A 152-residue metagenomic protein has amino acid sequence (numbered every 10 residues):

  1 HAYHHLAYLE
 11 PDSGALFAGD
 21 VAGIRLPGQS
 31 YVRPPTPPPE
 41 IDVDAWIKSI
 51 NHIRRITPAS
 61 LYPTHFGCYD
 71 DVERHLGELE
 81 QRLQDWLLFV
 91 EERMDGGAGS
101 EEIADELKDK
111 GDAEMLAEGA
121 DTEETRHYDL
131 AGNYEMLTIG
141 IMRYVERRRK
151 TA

Functional and structural regions predicted by a protein language model:
H1, G67-C68, G111: Glycine-rich beta-alpha junction loops
H1-Q29: Catalytic core of the metallo-beta-lactamase
G19, V43, E73-L76, E80 (+2 more regions): Amphipathic, non-membrane alpha-helical segments in soluble helical-bundle scaffolds
Y31-E40: Surface-exposed cleft-lining segments at the edges of enzyme active sites
E40-D44, E135: Conserved phosphate-coordination/catalytic loops
A45-S100: Divalent-metal (often Zn2+) His-rich catalytic cores of metallo-beta-lactamase-fold enzymes
E92-A152: C-terminal regulatory/interaction regions
